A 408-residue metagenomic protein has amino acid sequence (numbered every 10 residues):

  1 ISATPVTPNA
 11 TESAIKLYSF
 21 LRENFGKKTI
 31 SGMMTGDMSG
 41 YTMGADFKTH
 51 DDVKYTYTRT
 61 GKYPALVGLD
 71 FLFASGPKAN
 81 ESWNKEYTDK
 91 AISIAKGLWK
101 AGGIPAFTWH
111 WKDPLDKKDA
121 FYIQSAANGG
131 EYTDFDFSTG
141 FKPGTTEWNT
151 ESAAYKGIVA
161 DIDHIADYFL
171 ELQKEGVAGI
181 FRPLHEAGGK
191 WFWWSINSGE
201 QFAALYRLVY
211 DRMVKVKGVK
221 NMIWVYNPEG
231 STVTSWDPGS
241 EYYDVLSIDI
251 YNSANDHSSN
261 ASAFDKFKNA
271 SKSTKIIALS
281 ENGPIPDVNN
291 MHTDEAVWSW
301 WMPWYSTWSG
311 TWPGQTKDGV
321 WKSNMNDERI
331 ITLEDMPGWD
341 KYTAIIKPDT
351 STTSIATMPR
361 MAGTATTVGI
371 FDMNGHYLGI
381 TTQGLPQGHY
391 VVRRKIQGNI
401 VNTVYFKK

Functional and structural regions predicted by a protein language model:
I1-T88, K96, V288-M291, D327-T350 (+1 more regions): N-terminal module-boundary/linker segments of secreted carbohydrate-active enzymes
K16, F47-T56, D89-S93, H164-Y168 (+3 more regions): Alpha-helical scaffolding within the catalytic cores of extracellular/periplasmic polymer-degrading hydrolases
T29-M33, P64-F71, I104-W109, G179-P183 (+4 more regions): Structural recognition of the beta-strand scaffold that forms the well-ordered cores of secreted hydrolase catalytic
G32-M34, R182-L184, G188, Y206-V233 (+1 more regions): Aromatic-lined carbohydrate-recognition surfaces of secreted/lumenal glycan-active proteins
G36-M38, L72-S75, W111-P114, H185-G189 (+4 more regions): Solvent-exposed loop/turn segments at secondary-structure junctions within structured extracellular/periplasmic domains
L72, G76-L208, K215, V219: Substrate-binding cleft of extracellular glycoside hydrolase catalytic domains
S231-N290, P313-T350: Glycoside hydrolase catalytic-domain groove-lining segments
S351-K408: C-terminal outer-membrane/trafficking sorting elements
